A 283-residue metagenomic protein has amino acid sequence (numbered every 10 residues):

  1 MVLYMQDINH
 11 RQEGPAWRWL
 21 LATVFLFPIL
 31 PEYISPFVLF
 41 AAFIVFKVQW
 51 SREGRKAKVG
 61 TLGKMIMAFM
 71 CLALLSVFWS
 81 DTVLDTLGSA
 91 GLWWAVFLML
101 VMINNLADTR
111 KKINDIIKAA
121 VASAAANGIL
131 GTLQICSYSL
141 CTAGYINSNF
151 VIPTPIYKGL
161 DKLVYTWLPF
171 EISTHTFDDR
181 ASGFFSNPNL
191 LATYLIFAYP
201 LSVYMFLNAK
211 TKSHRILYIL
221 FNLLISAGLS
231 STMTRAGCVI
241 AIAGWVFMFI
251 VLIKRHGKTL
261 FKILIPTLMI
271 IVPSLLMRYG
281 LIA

Functional and structural regions predicted by a protein language model:
M1-R52, C71-S80: N-terminal signal-anchor transmembrane segment
R11-W19, G54-F69, I113-A120, H214-Y218: Membrane-interfacial loop-to-transmembrane alpha-helix junctions, especially the N-terminal start
W19, T23-V24, A41-V45, L74-L75 (+4 more regions): Alpha-helical transmembrane segments of multi-pass inner-membrane proteins
F25, D85-S89, I225: Hydrophobic alpha-helical transmembrane segments of multi-pass small-molecule transporters/permeases
P31, F40-A41, L62-M65, M70 (+2 more regions): Membrane-embedded alpha-helical segments of integral membrane proteins
E32-A41, G88-A95, P188-N189: Alpha-helical transmembrane segments of polytopic membrane proteins
Q49-V59, L74-L87, R110, N114: Transmembrane alpha-helix boundary signature
A68, V83-N105, K118-A124, G144 (+1 more regions): Aromatic-anchored transmembrane helix interface
